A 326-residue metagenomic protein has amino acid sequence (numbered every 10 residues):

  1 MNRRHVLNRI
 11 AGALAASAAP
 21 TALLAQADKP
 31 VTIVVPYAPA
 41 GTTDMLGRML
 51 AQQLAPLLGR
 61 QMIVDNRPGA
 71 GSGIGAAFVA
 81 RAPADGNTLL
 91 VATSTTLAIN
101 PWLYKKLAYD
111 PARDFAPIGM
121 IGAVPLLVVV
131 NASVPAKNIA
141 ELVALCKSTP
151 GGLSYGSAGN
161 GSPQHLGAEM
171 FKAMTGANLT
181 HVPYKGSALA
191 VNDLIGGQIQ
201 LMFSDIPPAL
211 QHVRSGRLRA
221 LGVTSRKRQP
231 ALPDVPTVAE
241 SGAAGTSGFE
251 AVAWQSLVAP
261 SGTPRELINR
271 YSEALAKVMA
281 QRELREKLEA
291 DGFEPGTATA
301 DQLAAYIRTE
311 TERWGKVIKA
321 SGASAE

Functional and structural regions predicted by a protein language model:
H5-L24: N-terminal export signals
I10, Q61, N66, G71 (+14 more regions): Conserved functional loop/turn residues at catalytic and ligand-binding sites
L24-A112, G152, A177-Q200, T297 (+1 more regions): N-terminal (or domain-start) structured segment
Q26, P30, M174, R214 (+1 more regions): An extracytoplasmic/periplasmic, membrane-proximal ligand-sensing/linker region
R81-N87, W102-L189, V238, W254-E286: Hinge/capping helix and adjacent helix->loop/strand transition within the periplasmic-binding protein
S94-T95, A123, S133, N160 (+2 more regions): Solvent-exposed coil/turn segments that connect beta secondary-structure elements in extracytoplasmic/periplasmic
T96-K106, H165, K172-M174, L201-V235: A ligand-binding cleft/hinge motif common to bilobed small-molecule-binding domains
A123, A209-M279, E312: C-terminal lobe and pocket-closing loops of periplasmic/extracytoplasmic Venus-flytrap solute-binding proteins
